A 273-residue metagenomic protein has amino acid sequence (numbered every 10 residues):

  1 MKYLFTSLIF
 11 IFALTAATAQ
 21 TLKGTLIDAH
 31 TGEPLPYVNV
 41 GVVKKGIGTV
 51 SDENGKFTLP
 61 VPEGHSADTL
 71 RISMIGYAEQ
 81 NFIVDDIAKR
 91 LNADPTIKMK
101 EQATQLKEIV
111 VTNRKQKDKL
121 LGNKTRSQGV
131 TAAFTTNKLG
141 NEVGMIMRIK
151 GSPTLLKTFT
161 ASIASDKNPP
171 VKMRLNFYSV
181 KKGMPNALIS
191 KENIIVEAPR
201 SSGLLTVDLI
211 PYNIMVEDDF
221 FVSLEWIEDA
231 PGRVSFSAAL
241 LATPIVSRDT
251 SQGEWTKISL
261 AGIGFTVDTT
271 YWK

Functional and structural regions predicted by a protein language model:
M1-T25: Bacterial Sec-dependent N-terminal signal peptides
L22-L35: Structural motif
G32, V38-V42, G55, L70 (+2 more regions): Hydrophobic beta-strand segments
K44, T69-I83: A short, solvent-exposed loop/turn motif at the edges and junctions of modular extracellular/periplasmic domains
G46-K56: Short, acidic Ser/Thr/Gly-rich low-complexity loop/linker segments typical of extracellular and cell-surface proteins
T58-A67, Y212-E217: Short Pro-Gly-centered beta-turn/loop motif in secreted/extracellular proteins
A88-N113: Extracellular beta-sheet/turn segments enriched in Thr/Pro/Gly and aliphatic residues
T104-V180, D219, E225-K273: Beta-sheet-rich sandwich/jelly-roll-like modules and their strand-loop junctions
